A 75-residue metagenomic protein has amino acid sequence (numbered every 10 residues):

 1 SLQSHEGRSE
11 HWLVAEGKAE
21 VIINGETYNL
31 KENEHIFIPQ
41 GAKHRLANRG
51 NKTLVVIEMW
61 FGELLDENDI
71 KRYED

Functional and structural regions predicted by a protein language model:
S1-L13, N24-G25: A short beta-loop-beta micro-motif enriched in histidine and acidic residues
S1-Q3, V21-I22, I38, H44-N51 (+1 more regions): Short beta-strand His + acidic residue motifs that chelate non-heme Fe in jelly-roll/DSBH and cupin folds
L2, E20-I22, N29-E32, E74-D75: A conserved regulatory-domain signal marking ACT and ACT-like small-molecule sensing domains and adjacent regulatory
H11, G25-K43: Short acidic-glycine-tyrosine-enriched beta hairpin
R45-D75: Double-stranded beta-helix
